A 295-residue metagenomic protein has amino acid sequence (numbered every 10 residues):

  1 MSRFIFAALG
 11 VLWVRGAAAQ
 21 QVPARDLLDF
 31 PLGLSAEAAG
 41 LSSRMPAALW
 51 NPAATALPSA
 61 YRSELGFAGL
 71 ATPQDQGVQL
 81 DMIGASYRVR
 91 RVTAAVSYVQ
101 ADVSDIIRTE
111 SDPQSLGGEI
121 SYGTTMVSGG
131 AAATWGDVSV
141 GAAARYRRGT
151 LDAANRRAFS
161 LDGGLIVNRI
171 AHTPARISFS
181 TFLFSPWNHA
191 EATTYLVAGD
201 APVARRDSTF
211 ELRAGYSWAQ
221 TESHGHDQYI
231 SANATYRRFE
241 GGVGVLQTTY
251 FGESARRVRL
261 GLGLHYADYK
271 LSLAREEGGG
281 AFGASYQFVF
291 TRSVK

Functional and structural regions predicted by a protein language model:
F4-V14: Sec-dependent N-terminal signal peptides
A17-R91, S285, R292: N-terminal, post-signal peptide beta-strand-biased segments of exported outer-membrane/organellar beta-barrel and other
F30-L32, S59-L65, I106-S111, V140-R147 (+4 more regions): Flexible, solvent-exposed coil segments and beta strand-coil junctions, predominantly the extracellular/periplasmic
M45, P174-K295: Outer membrane beta-barrel transmembrane domains
L70, D112-G117, R147-D152, F184-S185: Extracellular loop and loop/strand-boundary signature of outer-membrane beta-barrel proteins
Q79-D81, Q100, G123-T125, Y146-R148 (+5 more regions): Transmembrane beta-barrel architecture of outer-membrane proteins
T93-A94, D102-S121, D152-A154, F251: Flexible, solvent-exposed loop segments that connect beta-strands
G118-R169: Hydrophobic alpha-helical segments and helix pairs
